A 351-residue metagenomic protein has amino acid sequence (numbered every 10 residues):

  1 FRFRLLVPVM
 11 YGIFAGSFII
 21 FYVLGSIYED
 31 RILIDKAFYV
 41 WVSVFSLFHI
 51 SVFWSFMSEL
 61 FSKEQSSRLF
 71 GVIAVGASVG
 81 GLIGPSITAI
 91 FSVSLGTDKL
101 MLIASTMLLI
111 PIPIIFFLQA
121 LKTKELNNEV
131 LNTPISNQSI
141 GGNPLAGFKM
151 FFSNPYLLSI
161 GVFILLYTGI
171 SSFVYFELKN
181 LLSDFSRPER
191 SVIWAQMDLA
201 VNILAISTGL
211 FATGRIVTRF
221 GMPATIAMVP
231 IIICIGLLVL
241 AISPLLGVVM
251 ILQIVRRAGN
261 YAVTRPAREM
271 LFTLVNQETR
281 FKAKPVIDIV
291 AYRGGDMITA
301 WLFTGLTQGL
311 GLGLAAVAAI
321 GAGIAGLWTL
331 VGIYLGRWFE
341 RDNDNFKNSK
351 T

Functional and structural regions predicted by a protein language model:
R2-L5, V23-S26, R31-K36, K63-S67 (+7 more regions): Intracellular loop-helix junctions on the cytosolic face of multi-pass helical membrane proteins
R2-P8, I87-L109, E189, I193-Q196 (+2 more regions): A membrane-interface helix-boundary motif in multi-pass transporters
V9, V72, L102-I103, V162-F163 (+4 more regions): Hydrophobic core positions of alpha-helical segments in small-molecule transporters and transporter systems
Y11-F18, S105-L109, T168, N202 (+3 more regions): Residue-level recognition of pore/gate-forming positions within transmembrane alpha-helices of multi-pass
G12-R31, F116, T213, I231-L245: C-terminal ends and interior cores of transmembrane alpha-helices in multi-pass membrane transporters/permeases
I34-V93, S136-M150, P155, F163-T213 (+1 more regions): Substrate-agnostic recognition of the 12-TM MFS/MFS-like secondary transporter fold
P223-V263: C-terminal transmembrane helical hairpin of 12-TM major facilitator-type secondary transporters
